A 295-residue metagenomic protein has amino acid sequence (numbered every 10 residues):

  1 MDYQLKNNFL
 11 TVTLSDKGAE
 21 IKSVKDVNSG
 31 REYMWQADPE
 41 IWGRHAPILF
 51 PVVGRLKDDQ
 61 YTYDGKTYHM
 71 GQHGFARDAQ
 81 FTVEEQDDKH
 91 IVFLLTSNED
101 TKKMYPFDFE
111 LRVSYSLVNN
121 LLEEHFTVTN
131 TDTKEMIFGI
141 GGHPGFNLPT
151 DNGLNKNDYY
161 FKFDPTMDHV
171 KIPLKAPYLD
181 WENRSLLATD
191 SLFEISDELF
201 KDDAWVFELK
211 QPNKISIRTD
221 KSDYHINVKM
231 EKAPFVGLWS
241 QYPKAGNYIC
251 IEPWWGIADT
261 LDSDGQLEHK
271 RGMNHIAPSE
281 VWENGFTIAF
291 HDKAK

Functional and structural regions predicted by a protein language model:
N8-T67: Acidic-aromatic substrate-binding/catalytic surfaces of carbohydrate-active enzymes
L10, Y68, H73, D78-E85 (+1 more regions): Acidic/His-leaning functional-site neighborhoods
L14, Y61-H69, N274-H291: Short Pro-Gly-centered flexible turn/kink motifs
K66-N119: Extended, loop-rich substrate-binding clefts of extracytoplasmic carbohydrate-active enzymes
S97-T150: Acidic, contiguous internal or C-terminal segments within carbohydrate-active enzymes that form a structured patch used
R112-S114, R271-I276: Beta-strand-rich interaction surfaces with strong enrichment in secreted/lumenal proteins
E135-I137, G145-E231: Active-site/ligand-binding surface loops and adjacent short beta/alpha elements that line catalytic pockets across
